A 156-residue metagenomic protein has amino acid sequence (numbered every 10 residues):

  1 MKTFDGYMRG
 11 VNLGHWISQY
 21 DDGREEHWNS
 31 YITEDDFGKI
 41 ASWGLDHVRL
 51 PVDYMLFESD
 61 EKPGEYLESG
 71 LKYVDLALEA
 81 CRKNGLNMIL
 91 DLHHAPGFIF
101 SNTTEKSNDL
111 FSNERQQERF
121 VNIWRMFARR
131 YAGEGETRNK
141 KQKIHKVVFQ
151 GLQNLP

Functional and structural regions predicted by a protein language model:
M1-G64, E79: N-terminal structural segment of carbohydrate-active enzymes
K2, Y31, E118, L155-P156: Residue-level detector of secondary-structure boundary/capping sites
D22-E25, I99-T104, Q150-N154: Short aromatic-enriched loop/helix-cap "lid" or pocket-rim segments at secondary-structure transitions that line
W28-V48, P63-H94, F98-K140: An active-site-proximal structural segment forming one wall of the substrate-binding cleft that immediately precedes
Y54-L56, H94-P96, I144-K146: Active-site-proximal loop/turn and secondary-structure-junction residues that shape catalytic pockets, frequently
M126, G135, K146-P156: Active-site neighborhood of glycoside hydrolase catalytic domains
